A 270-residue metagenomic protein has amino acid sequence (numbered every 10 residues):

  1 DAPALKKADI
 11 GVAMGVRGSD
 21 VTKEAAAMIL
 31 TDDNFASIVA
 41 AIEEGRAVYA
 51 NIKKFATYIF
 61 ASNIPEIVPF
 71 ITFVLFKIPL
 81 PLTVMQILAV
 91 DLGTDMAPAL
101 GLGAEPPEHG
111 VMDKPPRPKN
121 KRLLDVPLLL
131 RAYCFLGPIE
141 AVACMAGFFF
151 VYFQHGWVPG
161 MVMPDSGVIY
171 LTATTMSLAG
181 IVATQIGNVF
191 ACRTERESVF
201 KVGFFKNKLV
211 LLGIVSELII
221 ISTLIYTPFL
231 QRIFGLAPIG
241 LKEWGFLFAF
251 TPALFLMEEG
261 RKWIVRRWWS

Functional and structural regions predicted by a protein language model:
D1, S37, K262: Residues immediately C-terminal
D1-A8: Acidic, divalent-metal-coordinating active-site segment for phosphoryl/phosphodiester hydrolysis, typified by short
G15-E197: Membrane-embedded transport module
G103, A179-S270: C-terminal transmembrane module of polytopic membrane proteins
